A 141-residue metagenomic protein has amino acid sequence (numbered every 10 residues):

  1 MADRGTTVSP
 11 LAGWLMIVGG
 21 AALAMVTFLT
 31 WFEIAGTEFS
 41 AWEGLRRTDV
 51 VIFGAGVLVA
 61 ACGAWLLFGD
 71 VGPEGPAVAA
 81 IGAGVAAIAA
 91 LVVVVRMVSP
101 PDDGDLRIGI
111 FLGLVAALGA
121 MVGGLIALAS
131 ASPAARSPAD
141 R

Functional and structural regions predicted by a protein language model:
M1-R141: Compact integral membrane and secretory-pathway proteins
